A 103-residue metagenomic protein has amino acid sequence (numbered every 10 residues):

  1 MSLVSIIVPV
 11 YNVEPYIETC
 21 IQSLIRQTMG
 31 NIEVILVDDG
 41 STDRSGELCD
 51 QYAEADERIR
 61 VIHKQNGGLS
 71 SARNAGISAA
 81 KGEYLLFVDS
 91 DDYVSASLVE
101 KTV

Functional and structural regions predicted by a protein language model:
M1-V103: Nucleotide-sugar donor-binding/catalytic module of glycosyltransferases that assemble extracellular/cell-envelope
